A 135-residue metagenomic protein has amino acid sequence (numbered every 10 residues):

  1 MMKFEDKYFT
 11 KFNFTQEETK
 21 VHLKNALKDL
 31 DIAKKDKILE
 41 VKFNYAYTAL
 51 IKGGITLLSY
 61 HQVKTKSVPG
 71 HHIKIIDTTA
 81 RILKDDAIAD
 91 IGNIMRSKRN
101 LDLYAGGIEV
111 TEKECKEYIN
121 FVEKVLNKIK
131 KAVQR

Functional and structural regions predicted by a protein language model:
M1-R135: Terminal alpha-helical segments
